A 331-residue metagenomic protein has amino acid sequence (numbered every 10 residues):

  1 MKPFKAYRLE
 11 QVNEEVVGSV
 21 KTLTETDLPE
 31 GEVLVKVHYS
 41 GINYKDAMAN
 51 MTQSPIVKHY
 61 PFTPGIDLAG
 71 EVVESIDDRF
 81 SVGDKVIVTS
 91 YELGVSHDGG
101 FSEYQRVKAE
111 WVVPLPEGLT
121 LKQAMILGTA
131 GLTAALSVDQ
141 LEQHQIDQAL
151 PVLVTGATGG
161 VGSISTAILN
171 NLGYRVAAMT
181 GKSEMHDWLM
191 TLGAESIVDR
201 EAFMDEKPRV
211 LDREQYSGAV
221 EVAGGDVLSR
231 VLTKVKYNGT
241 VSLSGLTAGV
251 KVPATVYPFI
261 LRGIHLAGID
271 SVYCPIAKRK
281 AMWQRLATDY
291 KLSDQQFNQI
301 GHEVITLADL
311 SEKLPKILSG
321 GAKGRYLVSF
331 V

Functional and structural regions predicted by a protein language model:
T26-G41, Q53-E92: Glycine-rich beta-strand-centered segment in the early N-terminal region that forms part of a ligand/cofactor-binding
D84-K85, Y104, N171, T240: Residue-level marker of beta-strand positions
T89-L153: NAD(P)H dinucleotide-binding glycine-rich loop of Rossmann-like/cofactor-binding domains, especially the beta1-alpha1
F101, G181-W188, V250-V256: Short, glycine/polar-rich helix-capping loops at beta-to-alpha or helix-loop-helix junctions that flank or form
G131-L132, G156-S163, G224: Glycine-rich NAD(P) Rossmann-fold beta1-alpha1 loop
N170-D226: Adenosine-nucleotide cofactor-binding segment
D226-S293, S329: Glycine-rich phosphate-binding loop and adjacent beta-alpha segment of Rossmann(oid) nucleotide-cofactor-binding
K280-V331: C-terminal hydrophobic helical "lid"/dimerization subdomain of Rossmann-like NAD(P)H-dependent oxidoreductases
